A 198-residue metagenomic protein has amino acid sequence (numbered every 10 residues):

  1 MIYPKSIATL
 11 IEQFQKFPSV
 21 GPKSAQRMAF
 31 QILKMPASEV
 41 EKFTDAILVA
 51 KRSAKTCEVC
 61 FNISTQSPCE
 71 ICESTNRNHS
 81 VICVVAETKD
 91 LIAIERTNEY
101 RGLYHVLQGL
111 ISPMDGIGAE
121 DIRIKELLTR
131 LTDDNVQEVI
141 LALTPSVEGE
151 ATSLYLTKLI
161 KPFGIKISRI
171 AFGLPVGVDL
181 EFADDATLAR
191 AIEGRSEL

Functional and structural regions predicted by a protein language model:
I2-A8, K16, Q26-L91: Cys/His-rich Zn2+-binding cysteine-cluster or related metal-binding knuckle/ribbon modules and their
I11: Basic, Lys/Arg-rich alpha-helical nucleic-acid-recognition elements, primarily the DNA-binding modules of transcription
Q15, L33, L48, F61 (+10 more regions): Signal for well-folded cores of large energy- and translation-related assemblies
P18, A37, A50, N62 (+3 more regions): Conserved phosphate/pyrophosphate-binding and hydrolysis machinery centered on Walker-type P-loop NTPases, extending
A25, S74-A142: Extended interfacial segments that mediate partner engagement and assembly in macromolecular machines
E39, T44-I47, E58, E70-I71 (+6 more regions): Core recognition of P-loop NTPase motor domains used across DNA-transaction enzymes
L128-L198: Long C-terminal interaction/binding lobes of large macromolecular proteins
